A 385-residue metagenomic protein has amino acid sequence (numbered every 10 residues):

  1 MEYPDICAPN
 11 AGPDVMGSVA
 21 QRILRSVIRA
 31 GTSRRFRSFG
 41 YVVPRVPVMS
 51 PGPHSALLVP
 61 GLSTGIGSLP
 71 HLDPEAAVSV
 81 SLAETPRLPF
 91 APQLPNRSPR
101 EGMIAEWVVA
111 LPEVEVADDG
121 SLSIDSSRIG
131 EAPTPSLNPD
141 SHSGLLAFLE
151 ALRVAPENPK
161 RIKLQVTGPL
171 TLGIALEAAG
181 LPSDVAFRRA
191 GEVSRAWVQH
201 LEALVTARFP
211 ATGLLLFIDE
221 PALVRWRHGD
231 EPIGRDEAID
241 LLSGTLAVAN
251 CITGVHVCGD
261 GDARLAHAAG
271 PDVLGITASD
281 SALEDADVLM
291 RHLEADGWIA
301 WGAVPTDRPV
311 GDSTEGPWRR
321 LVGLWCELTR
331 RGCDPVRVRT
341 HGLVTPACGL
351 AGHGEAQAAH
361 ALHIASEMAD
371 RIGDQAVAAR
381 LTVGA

Functional and structural regions predicted by a protein language model:
V27, S33-S183, G297, W325-C333 (+2 more regions): Alpha/beta catalytic barrel-like cores
P86-L88, E157-I162, P210-L214, A249-T253 (+3 more regions): Short, well-ordered coil/turn segments that N-cap beta-strands
L164, A179, V185-L283: Active-site loop segments of alpha/beta catalytic cores
L172-A186, F217-I233, G302-G311, T345-G354: Active-site-proximal beta-alpha loop/turn segments in soluble metabolic enzymes
A263-L289, L293-P309: Aromatic- and acid-rich polysaccharide-binding/catalytic face of secreted or lumenal carbohydrate-active enzymes
L283-R291, S313-R337: A short, acidic, amphipathic alpha-helical segment used as a generic capping/interface helix at domain edges
